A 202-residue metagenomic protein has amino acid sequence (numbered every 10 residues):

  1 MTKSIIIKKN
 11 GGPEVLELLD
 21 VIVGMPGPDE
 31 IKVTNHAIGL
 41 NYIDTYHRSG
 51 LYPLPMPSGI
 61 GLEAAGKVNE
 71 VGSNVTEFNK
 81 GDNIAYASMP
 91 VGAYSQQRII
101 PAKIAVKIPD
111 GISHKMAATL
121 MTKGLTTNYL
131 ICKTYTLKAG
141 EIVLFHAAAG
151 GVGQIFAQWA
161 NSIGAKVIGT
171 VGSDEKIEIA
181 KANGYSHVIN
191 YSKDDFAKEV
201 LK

Functional and structural regions predicted by a protein language model:
M1-K3: Extreme N-terminal starter segment of soluble prokaryotic enzymes
G11-L18, Y42-D44: Short N-terminal binding/cap micro-motifs at the start of the first secondary-structure element
I22-G39, S49-G92: Glycine-rich beta-strand-centered segment in the early N-terminal region that forms part of a ligand/cofactor-binding
Y86-A147: NAD(P)H dinucleotide-binding glycine-rich loop of Rossmann-like/cofactor-binding domains, especially the beta1-alpha1
A149, A157: N-terminal Rossmann NAD(P)H-binding glycine-rich loop of SDR-like oxidoreductase domains
V152: Hydrophobic/small residue at the entry helix of a nucleotide-binding pocket
N161-K202: Adenosine-nucleotide cofactor-binding segment
